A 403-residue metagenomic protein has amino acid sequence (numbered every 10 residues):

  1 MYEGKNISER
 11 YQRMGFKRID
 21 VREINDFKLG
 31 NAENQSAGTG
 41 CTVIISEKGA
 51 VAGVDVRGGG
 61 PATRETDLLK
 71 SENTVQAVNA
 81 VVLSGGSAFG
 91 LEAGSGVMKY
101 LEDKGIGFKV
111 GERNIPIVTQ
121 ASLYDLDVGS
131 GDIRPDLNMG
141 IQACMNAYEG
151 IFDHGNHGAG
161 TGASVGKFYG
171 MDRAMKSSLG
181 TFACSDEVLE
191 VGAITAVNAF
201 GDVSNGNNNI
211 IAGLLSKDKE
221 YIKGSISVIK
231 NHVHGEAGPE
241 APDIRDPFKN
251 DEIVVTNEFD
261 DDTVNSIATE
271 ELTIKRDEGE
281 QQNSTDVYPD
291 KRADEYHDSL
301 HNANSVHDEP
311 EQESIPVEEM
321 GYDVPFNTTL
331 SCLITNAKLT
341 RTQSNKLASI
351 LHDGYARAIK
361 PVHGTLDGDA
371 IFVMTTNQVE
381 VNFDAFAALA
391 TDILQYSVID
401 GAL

Functional and structural regions predicted by a protein language model:
G4-A88, E92, D103-G279, N283-D286 (+2 more regions): A structural signal for small-residue-enriched, beta-sheet-centric alpha/beta enzyme cores and oligomeric scaffold folds
A93-M98: Short Gly/Thr/Asp-enriched flexible loops that form oxyanion-binding sites at enzyme active sites
